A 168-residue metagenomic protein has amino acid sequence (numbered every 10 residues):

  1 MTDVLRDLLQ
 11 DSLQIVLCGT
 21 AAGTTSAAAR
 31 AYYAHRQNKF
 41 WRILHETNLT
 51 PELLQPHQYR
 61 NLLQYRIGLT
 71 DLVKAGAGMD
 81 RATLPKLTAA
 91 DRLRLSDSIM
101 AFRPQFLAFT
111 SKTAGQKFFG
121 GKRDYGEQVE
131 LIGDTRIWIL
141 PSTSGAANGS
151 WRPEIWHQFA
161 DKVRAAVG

Functional and structural regions predicted by a protein language model:
D3-Q14, H35-R36, I43, M79-S96 (+1 more regions): C-terminal capping/extension of enzyme domains
V4-Q10, L53-L62, S98: Short amphipathic alpha-helices and their capping/turn segments at secondary-structure boundaries
L13, G23-A28: Short N-terminal binding/cap micro-motifs at the start of the first secondary-structure element
Q14-I15, F106: Structural motif
L17-T20: N-terminal nucleotide-binding beta1-loop-alpha1 segment
S26-A29, K117-G120, G149-S150: Short glycine-/acidic-enriched loop or helix-start segments at secondary-structure transitions that form or flank
S26-L87: Short, surface-exposed acidic-centric catalytic microdomains
Q64-R123: Internal catalytic-core helix/loop-beta-alpha segment that presents or stabilizes conserved functional determinants
